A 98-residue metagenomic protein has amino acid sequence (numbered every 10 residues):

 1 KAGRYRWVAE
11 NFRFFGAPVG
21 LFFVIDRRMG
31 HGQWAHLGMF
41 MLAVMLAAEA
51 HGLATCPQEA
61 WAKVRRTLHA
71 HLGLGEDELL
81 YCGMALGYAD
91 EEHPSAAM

Functional and structural regions predicted by a protein language model:
K1-M98: Acidic, surface-exposed loops and disordered segments
